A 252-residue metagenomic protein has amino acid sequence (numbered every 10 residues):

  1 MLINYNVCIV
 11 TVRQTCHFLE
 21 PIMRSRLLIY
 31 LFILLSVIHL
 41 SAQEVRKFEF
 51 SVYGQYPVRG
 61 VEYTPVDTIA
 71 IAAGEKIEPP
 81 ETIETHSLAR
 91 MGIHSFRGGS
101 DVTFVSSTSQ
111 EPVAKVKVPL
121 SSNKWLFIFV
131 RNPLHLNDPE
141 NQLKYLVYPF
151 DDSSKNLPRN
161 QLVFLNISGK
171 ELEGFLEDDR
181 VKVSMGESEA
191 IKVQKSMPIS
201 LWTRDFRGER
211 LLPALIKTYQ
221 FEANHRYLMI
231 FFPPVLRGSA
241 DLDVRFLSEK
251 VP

Functional and structural regions predicted by a protein language model:
N4-N6, E20: Intrinsically disordered, low-complexity polyampholyte segments enriched for Lys and acidic residues
Q14, L28-Y30, E44: N-terminal leader/targeting signatures
F18-I29: Bacterial N-terminal signal peptides that target proteins for export
I29-V37: Bacterial N-terminal signal peptides
I38-A42: Sec/Tat signal peptide C-region and signal peptidase I cleavage site
Q43-P252: Intrinsically disordered, low-complexity polar regions and short flexible loop motifs
